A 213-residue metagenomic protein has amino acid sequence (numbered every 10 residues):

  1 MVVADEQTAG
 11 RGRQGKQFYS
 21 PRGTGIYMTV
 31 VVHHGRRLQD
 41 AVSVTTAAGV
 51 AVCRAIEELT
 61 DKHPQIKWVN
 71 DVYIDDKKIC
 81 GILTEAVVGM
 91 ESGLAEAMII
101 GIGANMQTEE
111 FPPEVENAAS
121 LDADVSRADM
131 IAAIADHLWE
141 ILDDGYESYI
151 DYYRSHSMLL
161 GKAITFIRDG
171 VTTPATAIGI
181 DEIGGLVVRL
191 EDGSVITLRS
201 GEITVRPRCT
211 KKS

Functional and structural regions predicted by a protein language model:
M1-E58, K78-C80, V88, I196 (+1 more regions): N-terminal lobe of the biotin/lipoate ligase/transferase fold
A4, P64-W68: General beta-strand structural signal in soluble alpha/beta enzymes
T46-P64, I74-S213: Long, positively charged amphipathic alpha-helical accessory segments at protein N-termini or as interdomain linkers
